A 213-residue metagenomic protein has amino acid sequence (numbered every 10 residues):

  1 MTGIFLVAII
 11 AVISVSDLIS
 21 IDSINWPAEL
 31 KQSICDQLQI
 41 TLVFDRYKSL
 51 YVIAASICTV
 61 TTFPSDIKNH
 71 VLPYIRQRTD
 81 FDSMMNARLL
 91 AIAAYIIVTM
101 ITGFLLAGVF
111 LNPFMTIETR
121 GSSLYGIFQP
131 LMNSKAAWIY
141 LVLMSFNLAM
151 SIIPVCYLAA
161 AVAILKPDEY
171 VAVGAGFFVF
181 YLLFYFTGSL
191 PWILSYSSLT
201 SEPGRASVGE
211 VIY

Functional and structural regions predicted by a protein language model:
M1, R78-F81, P167-E169: Short loop-to-helix capping motifs
T2-I9, E169-L183: Central hydrophobic cores of alpha-helical transmembrane segments in multi-pass integral membrane proteins
F5-T61, N86-L165, E202-Y213: Secretory targeting signals
V12-I13, I101-T102, L183-P191: Hydrophobic alpha-helical transmembrane segments in multi-pass membrane proteins
T61-A94: Helix-loop-helix units of permease transmembrane domains in multi-pass membrane transporters, especially ABC
A161-I164, F180, F184: Short basic/hydrophobic patches in alpha-helices and adjacent helix-turn junctions that form amphipathic surface motifs
F186-V211: Extracellular/periplasmic helix-loop-helix junctions in multi-pass membrane proteins
